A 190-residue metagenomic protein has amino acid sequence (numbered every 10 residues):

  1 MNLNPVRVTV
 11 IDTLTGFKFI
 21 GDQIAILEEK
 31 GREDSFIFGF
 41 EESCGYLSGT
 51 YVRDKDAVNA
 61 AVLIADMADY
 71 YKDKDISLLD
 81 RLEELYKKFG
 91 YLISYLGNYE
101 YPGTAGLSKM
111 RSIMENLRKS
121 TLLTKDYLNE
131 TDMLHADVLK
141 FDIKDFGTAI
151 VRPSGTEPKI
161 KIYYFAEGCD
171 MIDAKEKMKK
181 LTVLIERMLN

Functional and structural regions predicted by a protein language model:
M1-S154, K159-Y163, D170-E176, T182-N190: Phosphate-binding and adjacent anionic-ligand microenvironments
